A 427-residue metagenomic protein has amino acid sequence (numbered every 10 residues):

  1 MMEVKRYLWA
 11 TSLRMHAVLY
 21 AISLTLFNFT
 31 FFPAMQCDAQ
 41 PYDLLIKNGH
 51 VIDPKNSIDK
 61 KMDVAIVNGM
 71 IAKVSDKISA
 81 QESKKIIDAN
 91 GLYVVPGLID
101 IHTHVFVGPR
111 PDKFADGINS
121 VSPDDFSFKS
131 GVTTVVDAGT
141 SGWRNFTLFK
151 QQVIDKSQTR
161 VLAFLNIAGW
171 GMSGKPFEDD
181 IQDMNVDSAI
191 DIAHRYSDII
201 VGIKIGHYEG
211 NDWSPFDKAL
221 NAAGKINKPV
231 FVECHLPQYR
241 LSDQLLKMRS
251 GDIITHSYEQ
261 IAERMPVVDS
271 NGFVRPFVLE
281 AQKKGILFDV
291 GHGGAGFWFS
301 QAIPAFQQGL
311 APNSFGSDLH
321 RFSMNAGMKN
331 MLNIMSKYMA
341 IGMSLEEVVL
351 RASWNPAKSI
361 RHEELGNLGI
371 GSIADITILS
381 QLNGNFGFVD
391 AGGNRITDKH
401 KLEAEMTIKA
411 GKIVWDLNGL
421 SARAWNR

Functional and structural regions predicted by a protein language model:
M1-M15: N-terminal secretory signal peptides that target proteins for export/translocation
H16-F32: Bacterial N-terminal signal peptides
P41-L45, V51-G97: Histidine-rich, glycine-flanked metal-binding segment
G49, I373-W425: C-terminal cap of metal-dependent C-N hydrolases
I86-D155: Metal-associated gating/positioning segment near the N- to mid-region
S122-K150, S157-G174, Y196-N211, P229-F231 (+2 more regions): Divalent metal-dependent hydrolysis catalytic cores, especially in the metallo-beta-lactamase
G202-N325: Active-site core of metal-dependent hydrolases
S300-N383: His/Asp/Glu-enriched, well-ordered alpha-helical/loop segment that forms or immediately abuts the divalent-metal
